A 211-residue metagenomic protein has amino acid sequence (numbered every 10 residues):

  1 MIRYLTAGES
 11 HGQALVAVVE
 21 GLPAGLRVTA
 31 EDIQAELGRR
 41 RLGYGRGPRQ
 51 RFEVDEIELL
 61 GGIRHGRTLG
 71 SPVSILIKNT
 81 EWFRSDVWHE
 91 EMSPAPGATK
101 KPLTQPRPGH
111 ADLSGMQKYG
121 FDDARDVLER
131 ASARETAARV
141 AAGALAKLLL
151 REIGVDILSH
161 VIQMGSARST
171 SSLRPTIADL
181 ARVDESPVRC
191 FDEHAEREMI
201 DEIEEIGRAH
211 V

Functional and structural regions predicted by a protein language model:
M1-R208: Generic N-terminal targeting/processing segments that precede catalytic cores or assembly contacts
